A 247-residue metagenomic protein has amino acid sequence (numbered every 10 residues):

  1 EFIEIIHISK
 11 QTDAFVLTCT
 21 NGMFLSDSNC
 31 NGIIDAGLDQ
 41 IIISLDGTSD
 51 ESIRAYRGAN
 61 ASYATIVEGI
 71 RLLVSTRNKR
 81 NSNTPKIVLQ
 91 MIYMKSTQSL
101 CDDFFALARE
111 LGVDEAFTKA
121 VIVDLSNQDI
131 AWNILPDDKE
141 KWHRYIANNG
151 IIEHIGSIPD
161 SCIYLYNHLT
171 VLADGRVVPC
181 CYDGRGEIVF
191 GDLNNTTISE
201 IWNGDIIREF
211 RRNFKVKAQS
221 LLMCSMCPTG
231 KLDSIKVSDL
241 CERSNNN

Functional and structural regions predicted by a protein language model:
E1-L17, M23-A36: Conserved Radical SAM active-site core
T12-F15, N31-I201, E209-V216, L232-R243: Radical SAM enzyme [4Fe-4S]-AdoMet core and its adjacent flexible, acidic and glycine-rich loops/tails across
T20-N21, N194: A secondary-structure boundary/capping signal
S220: Short metal-coordination and nucleic-acid-contact micro-motifs, chiefly zinc-binding Cys/His arrays
S225-T229: Short flanking/linker segments adjacent to small metal-binding domains or redox-active Cys/His motifs
